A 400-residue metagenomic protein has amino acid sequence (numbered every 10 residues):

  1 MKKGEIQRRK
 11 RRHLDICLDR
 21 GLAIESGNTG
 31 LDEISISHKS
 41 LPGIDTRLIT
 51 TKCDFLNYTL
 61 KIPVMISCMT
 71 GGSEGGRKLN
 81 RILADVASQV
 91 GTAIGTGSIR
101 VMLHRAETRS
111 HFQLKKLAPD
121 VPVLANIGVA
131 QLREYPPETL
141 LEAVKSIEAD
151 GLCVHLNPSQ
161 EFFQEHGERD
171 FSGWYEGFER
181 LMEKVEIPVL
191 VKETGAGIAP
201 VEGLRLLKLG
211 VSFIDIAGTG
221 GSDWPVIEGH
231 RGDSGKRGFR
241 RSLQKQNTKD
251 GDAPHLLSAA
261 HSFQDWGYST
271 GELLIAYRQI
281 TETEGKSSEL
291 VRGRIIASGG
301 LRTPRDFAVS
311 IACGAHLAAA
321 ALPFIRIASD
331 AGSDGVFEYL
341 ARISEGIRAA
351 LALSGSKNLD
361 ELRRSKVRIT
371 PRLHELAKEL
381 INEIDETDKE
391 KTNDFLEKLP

Functional and structural regions predicted by a protein language model:
M1-L56, L60, R368-H374, K378-L396: An N-cap/entry alpha-helix motif that binds or orients negatively charged groups
K2-G4, E25-L204, G221-D223, E228-G235 (+2 more regions): Active-site entrance/lid segments in N-terminal catalytic domains of soluble metabolic enzymes
K78, Y135-E138, I147, G173-E176 (+7 more regions): Conserved active-site and cofactor/substrate-binding residues in soluble primary-metabolism enzymes
L83, Y277, I347: Aromatic/hydrophobic pocket-lining residues that form π-stacking "cages" and hydrophobic walls in ligand
G91-T92, A149, V211, A315 (+1 more regions): A structural motif
I127-A149, A253, S269-R302, S354-I369: Electropositive, surface-exposed helix/loop patches at the edges of structured domains that serve as adaptable
S172-S329: Glycine-rich phosphate/ribose-binding loops and adjacent secondary-structure elements that form binding surfaces
S333-P371: Internal helix-turn-beta structural module
